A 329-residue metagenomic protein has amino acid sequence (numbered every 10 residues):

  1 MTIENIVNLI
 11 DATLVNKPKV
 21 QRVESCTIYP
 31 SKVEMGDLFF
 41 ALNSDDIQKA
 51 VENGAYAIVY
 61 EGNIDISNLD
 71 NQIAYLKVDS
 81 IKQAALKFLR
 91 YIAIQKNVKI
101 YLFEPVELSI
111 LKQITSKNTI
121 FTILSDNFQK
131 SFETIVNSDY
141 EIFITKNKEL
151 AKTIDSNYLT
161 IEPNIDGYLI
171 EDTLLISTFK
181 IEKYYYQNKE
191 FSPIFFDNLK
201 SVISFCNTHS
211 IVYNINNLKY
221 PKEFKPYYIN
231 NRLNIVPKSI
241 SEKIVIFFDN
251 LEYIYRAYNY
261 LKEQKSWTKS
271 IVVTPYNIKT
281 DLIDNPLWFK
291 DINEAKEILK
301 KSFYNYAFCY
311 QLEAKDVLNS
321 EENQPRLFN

Functional and structural regions predicted by a protein language model:
M1-K87, K225-N231, P237-K238, F248-N329: N-terminal leader/targeting and accessory segments in enzymes
D46-G62, T178-P193, N207-T208: Extreme N-terminal leader/targeting regions
Y75-K77, I100, T119-I123, S156-T160 (+2 more regions): Conserved beta-strand scaffold positions in the cores of enzyme catalytic domains, especially in NTP/NDP-utilizing
L86-R90, L199-N207, Y255-Y258: Predominant activation on well-ordered alpha-helical scaffold segments within soluble catalytic domains
K87-N147, N188-E190, N231-L233, I240-N250 (+2 more regions): Walker A (P-loop) phosphate-binding motif
K117-S125, I211, K265-K269: Post-Walker A helix-loop "phosphate-sensing" segment adjacent to the P-loop in P-loop NTPases
T145-Y186, E190, F224-L233, P237-I240: Extended acidic/charged loop-beta regions that coordinate divalent cations and stabilize anionic phosphate/carboxylate
E190-E223, Y304-E313: A conserved, hydrophobic alpha-helical segment in the catalytic core of large ATP/adenylate-utilizing enzymes
